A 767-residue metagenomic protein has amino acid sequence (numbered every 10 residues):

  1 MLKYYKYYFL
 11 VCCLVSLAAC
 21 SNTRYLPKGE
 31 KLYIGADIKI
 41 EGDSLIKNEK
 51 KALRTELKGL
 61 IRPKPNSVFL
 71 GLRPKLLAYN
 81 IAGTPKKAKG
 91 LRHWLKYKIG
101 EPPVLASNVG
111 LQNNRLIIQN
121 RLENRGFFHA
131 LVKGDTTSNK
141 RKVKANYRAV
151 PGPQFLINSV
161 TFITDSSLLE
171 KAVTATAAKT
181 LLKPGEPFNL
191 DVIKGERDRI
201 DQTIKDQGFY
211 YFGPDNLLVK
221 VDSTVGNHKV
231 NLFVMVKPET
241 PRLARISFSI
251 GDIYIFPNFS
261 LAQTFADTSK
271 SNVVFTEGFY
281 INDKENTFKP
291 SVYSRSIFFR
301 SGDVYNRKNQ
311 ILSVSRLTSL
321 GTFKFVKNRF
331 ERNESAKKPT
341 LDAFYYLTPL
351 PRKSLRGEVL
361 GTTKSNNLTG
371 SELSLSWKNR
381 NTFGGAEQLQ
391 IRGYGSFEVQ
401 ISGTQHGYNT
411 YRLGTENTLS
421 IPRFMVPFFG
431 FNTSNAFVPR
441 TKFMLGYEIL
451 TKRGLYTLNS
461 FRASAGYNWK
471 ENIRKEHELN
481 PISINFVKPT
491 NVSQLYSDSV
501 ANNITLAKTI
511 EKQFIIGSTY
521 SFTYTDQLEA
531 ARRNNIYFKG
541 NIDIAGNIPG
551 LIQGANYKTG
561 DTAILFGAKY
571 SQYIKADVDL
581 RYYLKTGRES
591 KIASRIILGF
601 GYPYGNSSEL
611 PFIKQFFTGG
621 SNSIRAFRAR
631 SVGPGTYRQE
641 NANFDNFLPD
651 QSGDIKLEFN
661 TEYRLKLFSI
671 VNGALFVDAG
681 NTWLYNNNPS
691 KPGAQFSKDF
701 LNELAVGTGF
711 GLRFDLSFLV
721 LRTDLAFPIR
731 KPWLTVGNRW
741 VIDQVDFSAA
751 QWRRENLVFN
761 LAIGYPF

Functional and structural regions predicted by a protein language model:
L2-Y8, A18-S319, F325-N328, T340 (+1 more regions): Interaction-mediating elements
Y5-Y7, F522, Y537, I564 (+6 more regions): In a subset of proteins, long, contiguous C-terminal domains/tails are tracked
F127, F209, N227, R352 (+8 more regions): Strand-connecting loop/turn motifs
S138-K140, P153, I544, G587 (+1 more regions): A generic beta-sheet turn/junction motif
L169-A172, N286-T287, N306-K539, R625-A626 (+6 more regions): Gram-negative/organellar outer-membrane beta-barrel architecture
F275-N282, T362-N366, E478-L665, L675-D699 (+2 more regions): C-terminal outer-membrane beta-barrel translocator/porin domains of Gram-negative envelope proteins and their
V326-K327, L355-G357, N367-L368, G384-Q388 (+7 more regions): Extended hydrophobic-aromatic, low-complexity segments
G357, L389-G393, F443-L445, F538-I542 (+6 more regions): Membrane-embedded beta-strand positions of outer-membrane beta-barrel proteins
